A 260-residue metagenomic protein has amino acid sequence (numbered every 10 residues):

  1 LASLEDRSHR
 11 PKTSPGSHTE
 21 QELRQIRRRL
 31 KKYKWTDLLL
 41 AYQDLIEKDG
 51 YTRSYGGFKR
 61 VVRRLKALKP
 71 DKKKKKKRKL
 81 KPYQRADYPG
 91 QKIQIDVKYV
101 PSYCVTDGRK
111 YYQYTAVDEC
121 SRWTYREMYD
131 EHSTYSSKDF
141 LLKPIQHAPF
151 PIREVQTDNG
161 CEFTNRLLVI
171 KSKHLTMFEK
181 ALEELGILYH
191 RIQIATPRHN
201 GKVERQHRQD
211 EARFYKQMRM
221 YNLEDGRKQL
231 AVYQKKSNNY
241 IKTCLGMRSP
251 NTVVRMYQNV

Functional and structural regions predicted by a protein language model:
A2-P101, C161, K173-E179, T252-Q258: Basic, flexible linker segments flanking DNA-binding modules in nucleic acid-interacting mobile-element proteins
I26-R27, A41, F58, D96 (+11 more regions): Mobile genetic element proteins and their domesticated derivatives, centered on retroelements and DNA transposons
I95-T124: An active-site-proximal beta-strand-loop segment
D118-E119, D130-T134, K171: A short acidic/small-residue loop/turn micro-motif
R126-E154: Active-site beta-loop-alpha junctions of metal-dependent nucleic acid enzymes, especially the RNase H-like/DDE
A148-I170, Q193-A195, M247-P250: Acidic/histidine-rich, metal-coordinating catalytic segments
Q156-N159, K171-K202, M218-M220: RNase H-like polynucleotidyl transferase catalytic core
K180, L185-I187, R208-V260: C-terminal domain-tail junction helix/linker
